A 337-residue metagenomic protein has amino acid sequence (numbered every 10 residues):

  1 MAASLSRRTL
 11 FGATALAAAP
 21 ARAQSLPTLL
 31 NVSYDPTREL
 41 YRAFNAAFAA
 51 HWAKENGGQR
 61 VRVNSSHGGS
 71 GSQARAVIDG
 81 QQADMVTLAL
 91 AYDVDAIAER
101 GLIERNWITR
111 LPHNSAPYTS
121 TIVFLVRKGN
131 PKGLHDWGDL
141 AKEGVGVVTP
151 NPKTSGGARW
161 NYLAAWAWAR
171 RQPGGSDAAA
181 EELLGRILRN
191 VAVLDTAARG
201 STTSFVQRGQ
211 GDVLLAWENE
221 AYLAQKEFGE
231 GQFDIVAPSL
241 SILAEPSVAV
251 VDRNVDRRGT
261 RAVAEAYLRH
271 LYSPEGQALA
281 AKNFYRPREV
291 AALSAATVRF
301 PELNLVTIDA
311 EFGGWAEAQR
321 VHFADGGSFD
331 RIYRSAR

Functional and structural regions predicted by a protein language model:
M1-A17: N-terminal secretory signal peptides and thylakoid transit peptides that target proteins across membranes
P20-A23: Sec/Tat signal peptide C-region and signal peptidase I cleavage site
S25-S155: N-terminal segment of the mature folded domain
V32-Y34, V126-K128, G146-P173, I187-V191 (+1 more regions): Short beta-strand->loop
A116-T121, E181-L188, D195-T196, F228-R261 (+1 more regions): Periplasmic-binding protein-like
G129-H135, T154, A167-G175, N254-R261: Short helix-loop capping/hinge motifs at secondary-structure junctions, enriched in acidic/polar residues
Q172-S239: Ligand-binding pocket segment of bilobal, Venus flytrap-like solute-binding proteins
V255-R337: Extracellular/periplasmic juxtamembrane helices and adjacent flexible linkers that interface with membrane partners
